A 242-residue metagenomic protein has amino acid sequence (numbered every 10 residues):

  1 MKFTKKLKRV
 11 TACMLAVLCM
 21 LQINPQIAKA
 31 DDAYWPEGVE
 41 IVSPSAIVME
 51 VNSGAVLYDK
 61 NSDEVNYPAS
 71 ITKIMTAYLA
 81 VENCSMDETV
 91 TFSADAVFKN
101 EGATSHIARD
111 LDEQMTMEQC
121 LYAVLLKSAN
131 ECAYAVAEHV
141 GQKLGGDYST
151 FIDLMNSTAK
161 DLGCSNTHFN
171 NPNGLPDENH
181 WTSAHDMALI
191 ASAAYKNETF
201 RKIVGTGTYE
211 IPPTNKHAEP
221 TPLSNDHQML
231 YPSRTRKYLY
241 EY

Functional and structural regions predicted by a protein language model:
M1-K5: N-terminal Lys/Arg-rich, disordered targeting/topogenic segments
K6-A28: Sec-dependent N-terminal signal peptides of Gram-positive bacterial secreted proteins and lipoproteins
L15, L154-M155, N225: Generic structural signal for hydrophobic residues
Q22, A28-H185, L189, A194-E198: Active-site-adjacent loops and short helices of periplasmic peptidoglycan-processing enzymes
C164-H168, P176-Y242: Domain-terminus/edge residues, biased toward the C-terminal soluble/receptor-binding domains of extracytoplasmic
